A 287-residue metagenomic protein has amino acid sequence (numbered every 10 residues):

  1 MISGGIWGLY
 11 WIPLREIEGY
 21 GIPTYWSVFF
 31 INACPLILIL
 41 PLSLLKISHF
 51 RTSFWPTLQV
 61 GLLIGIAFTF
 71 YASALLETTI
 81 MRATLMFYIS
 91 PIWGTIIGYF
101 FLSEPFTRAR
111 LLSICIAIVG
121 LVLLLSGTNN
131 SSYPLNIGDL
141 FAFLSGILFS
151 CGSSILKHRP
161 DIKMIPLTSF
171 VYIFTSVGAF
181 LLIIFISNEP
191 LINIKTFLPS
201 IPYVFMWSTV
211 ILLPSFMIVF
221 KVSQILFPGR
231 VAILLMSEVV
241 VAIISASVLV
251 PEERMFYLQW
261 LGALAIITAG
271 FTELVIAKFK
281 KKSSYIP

Functional and structural regions predicted by a protein language model:
M1-S3, I47-F70, I137-L144, N193-P214 (+1 more regions): Loop-to-transmembrane-helix transition segments
M1-W26, F70, S131-H158, Y203 (+1 more regions): Glycine-/small-residue-enriched transmembrane alpha-helix faces in small-molecule transporters and effluxers
L9, P35-T52, V119-S132, T175-S200 (+3 more regions): Membrane-interface helix-cap regions at the ends of transmembrane helices in multi-pass membrane proteins
Y20-I66, W93, L148-G152, S169-S187 (+1 more regions): Transmembrane alpha-helices of multi-pass small-molecule transport proteins
T24-P41, I116, L140, P160-V210 (+2 more regions): Hydrophobic alpha-helical transmembrane segments of multi-pass integral membrane proteins, especially transporters
F30, T84-I89, L156-T175, L212-V248: Helix-helix packing/entry segments at the starts of transmembrane helices
N32, S126-G127, M236-P287: C-terminal-most transmembrane helix of multi-pass membrane proteins
F87, S103-L123, S132-D139, V248-A269: Loop-to-transmembrane alpha-helix entry segments
